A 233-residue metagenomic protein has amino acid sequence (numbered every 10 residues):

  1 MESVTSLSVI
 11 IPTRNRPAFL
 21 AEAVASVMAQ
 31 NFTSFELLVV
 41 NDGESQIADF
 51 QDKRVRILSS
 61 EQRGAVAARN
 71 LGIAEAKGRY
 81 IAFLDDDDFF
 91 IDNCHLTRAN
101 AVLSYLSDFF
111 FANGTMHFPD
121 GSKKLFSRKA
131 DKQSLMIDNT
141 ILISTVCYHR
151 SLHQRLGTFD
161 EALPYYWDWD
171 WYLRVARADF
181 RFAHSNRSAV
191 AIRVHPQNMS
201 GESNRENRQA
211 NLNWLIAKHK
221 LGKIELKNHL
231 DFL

Functional and structural regions predicted by a protein language model:
M1-M28: N-proximal low-complexity "stem/linker" segments adjacent to membrane-targeting elements
V24-E61: Acidic donor-binding segment of Leloir-type glycosyltransferases
S60-A76: Glycine-rich, basic loop-to-helix element that forms the pyrophosphate-binding segment of sugar-nucleotide handling
I81: Short aromatic/hydrophobic "clamp" motif used to bind/position activated sugar donors
F89, N93-K124: Conserved donor NDP-sugar-binding/catalytic core segment of glycosyltransferases
A112-N113, F182-A189: Catalytic beta-strand/loop signature of glycosyltransferases that borders the donor
Y165-W171: Acidic donor-binding loop at a coil-to-helix junction in glycosyltransferase catalytic cores that engages
S188, I192-H195, G201-N228: Catalytic core of nucleotide-sugar-dependent glycosyltransferases
